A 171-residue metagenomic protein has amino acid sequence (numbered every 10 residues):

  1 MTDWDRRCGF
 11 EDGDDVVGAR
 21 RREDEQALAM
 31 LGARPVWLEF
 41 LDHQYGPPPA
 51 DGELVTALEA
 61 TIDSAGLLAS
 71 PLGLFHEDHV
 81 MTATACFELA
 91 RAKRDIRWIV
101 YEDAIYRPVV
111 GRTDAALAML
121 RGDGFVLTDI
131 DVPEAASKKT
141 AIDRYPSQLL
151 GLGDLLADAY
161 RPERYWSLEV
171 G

Functional and structural regions predicted by a protein language model:
M1, M30, D51-A65, A92-I96 (+3 more regions): C-terminal accessory domains and tails appended to enzymatic cores
M1-A92, A136-A141, L156-D158: Active-site beta-strand->loop->alpha-helix modules in alpha/beta enzyme cores, enriched in Gly/His/Asp(Glu)
T82-T84, T113-A116: Short, glycine/charged-enriched secondary-structure capping and boundary segments
A104: Carbohydrate-associated surface elements
R107: Conserved catalytic core of two-metal-ion nucleotidyltransferases
